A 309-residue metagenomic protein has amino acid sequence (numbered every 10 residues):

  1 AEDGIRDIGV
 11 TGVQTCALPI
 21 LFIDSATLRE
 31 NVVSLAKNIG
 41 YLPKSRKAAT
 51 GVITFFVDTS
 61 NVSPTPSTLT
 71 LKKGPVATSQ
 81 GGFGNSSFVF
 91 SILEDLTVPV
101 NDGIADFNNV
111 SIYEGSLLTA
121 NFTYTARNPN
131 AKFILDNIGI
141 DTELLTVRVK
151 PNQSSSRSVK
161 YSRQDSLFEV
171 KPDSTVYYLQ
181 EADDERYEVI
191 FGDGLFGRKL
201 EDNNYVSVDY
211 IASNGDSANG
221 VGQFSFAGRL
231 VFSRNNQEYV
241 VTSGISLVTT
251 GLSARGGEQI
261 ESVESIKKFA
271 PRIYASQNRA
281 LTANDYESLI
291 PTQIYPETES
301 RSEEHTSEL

Functional and structural regions predicted by a protein language model:
R6, G12-E303, S307: Signature of Asx- and small-polar-rich beta-strand/turn repeats characteristic of beta-solenoid architectures
